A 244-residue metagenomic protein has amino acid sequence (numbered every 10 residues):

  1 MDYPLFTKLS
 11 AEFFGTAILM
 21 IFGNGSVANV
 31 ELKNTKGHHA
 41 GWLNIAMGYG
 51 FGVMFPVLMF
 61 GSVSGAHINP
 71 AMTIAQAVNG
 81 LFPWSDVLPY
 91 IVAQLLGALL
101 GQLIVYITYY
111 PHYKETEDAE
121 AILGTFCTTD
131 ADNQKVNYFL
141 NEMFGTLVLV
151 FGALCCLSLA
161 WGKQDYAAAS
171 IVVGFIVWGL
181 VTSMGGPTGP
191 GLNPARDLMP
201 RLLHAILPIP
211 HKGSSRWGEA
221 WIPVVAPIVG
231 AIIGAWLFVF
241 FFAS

Functional and structural regions predicted by a protein language model:
M1-S244: Membrane-interface helix-loop junctions and terminal tails of multi-pass membrane proteins
